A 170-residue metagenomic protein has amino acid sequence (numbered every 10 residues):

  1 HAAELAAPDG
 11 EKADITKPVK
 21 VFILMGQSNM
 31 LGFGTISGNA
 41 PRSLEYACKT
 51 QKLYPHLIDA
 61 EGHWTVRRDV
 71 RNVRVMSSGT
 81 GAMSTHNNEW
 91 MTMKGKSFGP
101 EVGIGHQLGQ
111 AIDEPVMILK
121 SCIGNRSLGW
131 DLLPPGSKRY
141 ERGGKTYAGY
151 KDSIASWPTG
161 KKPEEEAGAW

Functional and structural regions predicted by a protein language model:
A2-W170: Cell-envelope and extracellular/periplasmic
